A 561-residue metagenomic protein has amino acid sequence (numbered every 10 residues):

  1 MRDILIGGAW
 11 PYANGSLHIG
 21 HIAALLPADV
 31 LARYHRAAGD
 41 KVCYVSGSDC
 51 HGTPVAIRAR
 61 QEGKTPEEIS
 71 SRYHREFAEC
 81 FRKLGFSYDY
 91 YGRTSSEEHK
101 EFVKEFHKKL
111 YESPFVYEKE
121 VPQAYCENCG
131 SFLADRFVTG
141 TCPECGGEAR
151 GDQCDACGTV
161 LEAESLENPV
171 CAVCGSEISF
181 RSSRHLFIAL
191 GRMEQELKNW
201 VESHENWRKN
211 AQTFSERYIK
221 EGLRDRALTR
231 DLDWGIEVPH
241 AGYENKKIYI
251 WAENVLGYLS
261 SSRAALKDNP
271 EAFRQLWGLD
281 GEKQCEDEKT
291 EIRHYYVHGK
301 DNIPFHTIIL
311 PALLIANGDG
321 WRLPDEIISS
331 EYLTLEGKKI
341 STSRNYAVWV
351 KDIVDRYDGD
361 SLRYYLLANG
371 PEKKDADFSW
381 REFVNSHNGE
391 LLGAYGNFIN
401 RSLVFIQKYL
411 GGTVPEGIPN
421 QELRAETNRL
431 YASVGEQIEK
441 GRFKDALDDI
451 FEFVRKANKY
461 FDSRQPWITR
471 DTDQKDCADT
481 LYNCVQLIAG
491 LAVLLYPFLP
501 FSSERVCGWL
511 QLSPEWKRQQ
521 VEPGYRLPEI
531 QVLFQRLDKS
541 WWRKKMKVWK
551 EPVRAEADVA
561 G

Functional and structural regions predicted by a protein language model:
M1-D3, C43, G47, K119-C129 (+3 more regions): Basic, alpha-helical terminal appendages of large translation-related enzymes
M1-W200: N-terminal, positively charged nucleic-acid-binding surface of large information/translation enzymes
R2-S46, E98-F102, E167-K408, D448-I450 (+1 more regions): Structured secondary-structure scaffolds
V30, E68-E79, E105, A394-R401 (+3 more regions): A non-catalytic, amphipathic alpha-helix used as a structural packing/dimerization or gating element in enzyme scaffolds
A78-F81, H107, Y111, G396 (+6 more regions): Structural signal for well-ordered, non-membrane alpha-helices
T139, E194, A347, W380 (+2 more regions): Residue-level signal for cytosolic alpha-helical hairpin/rod architecture
K209, G393, G441-D448, P497 (+1 more regions): Short, solvent-exposed positions on alpha-helices
D301-I303, L366, K373, E382 (+3 more regions): Active-site-proximal binding-pocket segments
